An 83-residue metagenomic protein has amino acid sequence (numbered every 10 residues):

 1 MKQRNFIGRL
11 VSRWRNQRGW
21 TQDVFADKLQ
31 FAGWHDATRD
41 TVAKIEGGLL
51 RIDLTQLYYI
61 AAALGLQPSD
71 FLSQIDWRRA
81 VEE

Functional and structural regions predicted by a protein language model:
M1, K44, A62, S69-E83: Short, charged recognition helix plus adjacent turn of helix-turn-helix-like nucleic-acid-binding domains
M1-G19, D27: A short, Lys/Arg-rich alpha-helix, primarily the initiator
I7, R18, H35, L50-D53: Flexible coil/turn residues that form the inter-helical turn or adjacent wing/linker of helix-turn-helix
V11, Q22, R39, L54-L57: Helix-turn-helix DNA-binding elements, focusing on the entry/boundary residues of the two helices that contact DNA
V11, R15, F25, I60-A61 (+1 more regions): Hydrophobic packing within well-folded, soluble alpha/beta domains
G19-I45: Short alpha-helical DNA-recognition segment
L29, E46, Q56, L72: DNA major-groove recognition helix of helix-turn-helix
G47-A62: Short, basic-rich loop-to-helix N-cap that marks the start of a DNA-contacting helix
